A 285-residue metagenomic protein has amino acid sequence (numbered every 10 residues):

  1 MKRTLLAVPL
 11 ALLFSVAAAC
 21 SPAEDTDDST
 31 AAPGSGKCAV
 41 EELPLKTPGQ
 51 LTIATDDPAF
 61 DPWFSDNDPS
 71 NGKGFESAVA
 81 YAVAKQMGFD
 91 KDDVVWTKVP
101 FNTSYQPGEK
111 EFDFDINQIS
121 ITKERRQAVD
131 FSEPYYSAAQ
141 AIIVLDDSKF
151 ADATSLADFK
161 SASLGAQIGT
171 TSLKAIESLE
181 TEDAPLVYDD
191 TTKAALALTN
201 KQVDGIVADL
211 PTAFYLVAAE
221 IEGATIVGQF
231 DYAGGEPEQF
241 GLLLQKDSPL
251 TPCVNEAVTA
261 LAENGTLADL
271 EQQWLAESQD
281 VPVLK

Functional and structural regions predicted by a protein language model:
A17-T30: Bacterial lipoprotein signal-peptidase II cleavage site
S21, S77, Y81, K85-Q86 (+2 more regions): Extended ligand-binding regions for polar small-molecule ligands
D28, E41-L43, S172-P185, T225-I226 (+1 more regions): Ligand-binding clefts/hinges and TM-proximal coupling segments of bilobed small-molecule sensing domains
P33-D115: Extracytoplasmic small-molecule ligand-binding "clamshell" domains of the periplasmic binding protein/Venus flytrap
D57, S137-V144, A218-V258, E277-K285: Periplasmic-binding protein-like
G72-Q86, I119-S120, A138-K193, A208-Y215 (+1 more regions): Bilobed "Venus flytrap"/periplasmic-binding protein-like clamshell domains and structurally analogous long
D93-L156: Acidic, polar ligand-binding/catalytic clefts
T103, I119-A128, E177-S178, D204-E236: A ligand-binding cleft/hinge motif common to bilobed small-molecule-binding domains
